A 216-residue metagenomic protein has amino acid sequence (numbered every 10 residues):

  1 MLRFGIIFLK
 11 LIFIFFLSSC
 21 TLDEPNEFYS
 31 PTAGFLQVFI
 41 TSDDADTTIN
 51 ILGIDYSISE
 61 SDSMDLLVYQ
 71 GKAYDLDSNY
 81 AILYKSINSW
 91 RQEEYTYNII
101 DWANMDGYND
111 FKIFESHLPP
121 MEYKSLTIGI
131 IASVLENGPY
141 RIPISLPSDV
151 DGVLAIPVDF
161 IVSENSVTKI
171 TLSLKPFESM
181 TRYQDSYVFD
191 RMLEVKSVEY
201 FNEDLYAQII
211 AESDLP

Functional and structural regions predicted by a protein language model:
M1-S18: Sec-dependent bacterial lipoprotein signal peptides
T21-P216: A short, solvent-exposed, low-complexity linear motif enriched for acidic/polar residues with Pro/Gly/Ser/Thr
